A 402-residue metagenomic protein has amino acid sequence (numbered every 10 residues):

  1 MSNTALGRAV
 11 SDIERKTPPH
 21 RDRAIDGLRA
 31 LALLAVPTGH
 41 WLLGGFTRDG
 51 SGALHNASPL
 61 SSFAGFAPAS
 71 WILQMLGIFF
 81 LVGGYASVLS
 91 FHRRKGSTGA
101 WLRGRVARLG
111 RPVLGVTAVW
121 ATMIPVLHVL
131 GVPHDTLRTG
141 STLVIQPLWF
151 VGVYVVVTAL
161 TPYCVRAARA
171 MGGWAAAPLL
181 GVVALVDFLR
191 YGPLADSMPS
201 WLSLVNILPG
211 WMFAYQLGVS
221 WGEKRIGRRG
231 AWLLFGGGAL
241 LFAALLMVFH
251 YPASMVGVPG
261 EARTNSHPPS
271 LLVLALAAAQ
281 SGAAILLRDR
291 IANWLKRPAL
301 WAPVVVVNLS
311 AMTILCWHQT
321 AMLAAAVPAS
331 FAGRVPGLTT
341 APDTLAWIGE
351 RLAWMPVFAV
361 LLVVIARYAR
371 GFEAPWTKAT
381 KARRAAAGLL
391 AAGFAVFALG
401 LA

Functional and structural regions predicted by a protein language model:
S2-A402: Alpha-helical transmembrane segments and their immediate juxtamembrane cytosolic regions
